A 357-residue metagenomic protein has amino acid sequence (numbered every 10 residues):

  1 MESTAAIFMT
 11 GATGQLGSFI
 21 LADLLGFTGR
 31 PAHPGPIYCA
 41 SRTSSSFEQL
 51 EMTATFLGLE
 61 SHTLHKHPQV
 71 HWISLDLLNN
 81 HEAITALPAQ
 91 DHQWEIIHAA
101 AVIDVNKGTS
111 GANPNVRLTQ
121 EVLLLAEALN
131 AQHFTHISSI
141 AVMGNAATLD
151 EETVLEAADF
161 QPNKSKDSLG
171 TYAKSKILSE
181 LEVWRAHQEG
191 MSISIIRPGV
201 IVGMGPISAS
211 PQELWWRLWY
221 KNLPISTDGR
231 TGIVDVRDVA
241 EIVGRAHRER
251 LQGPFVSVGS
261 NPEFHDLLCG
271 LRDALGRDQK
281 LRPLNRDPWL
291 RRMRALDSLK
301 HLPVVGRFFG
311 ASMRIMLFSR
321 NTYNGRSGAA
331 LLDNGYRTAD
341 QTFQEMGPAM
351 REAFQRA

Functional and structural regions predicted by a protein language model:
A5-R30: N-terminal Rossmann NAD(P)H-binding glycine-rich loop of SDR-like oxidoreductase domains
Q15, G325-A357: Amphipathic terminal alpha-helices
H62-E121, L125, L129: NAD(P)H-binding glycine-rich loop region in Rossmannoid oxidoreductase-like domains and their noncatalytic homologs
R117-G170: Conserved Rossmann-fold NAD(P)-dependent oxidoreductase catalytic core, especially the SDR/UDP-sugar
K166-S194: Active-site Tyr-X1-5-Lys
S192-G232: NAD(P)-dependent short-chain dehydrogenase/reductase
W216-L223, G229-H265, C269-G276: Alpha-helical substrate-binding/gating segment
L271-S319, R356: Terminal hydrophobic/aromatic helix or amphipathic segment near a protein terminus
